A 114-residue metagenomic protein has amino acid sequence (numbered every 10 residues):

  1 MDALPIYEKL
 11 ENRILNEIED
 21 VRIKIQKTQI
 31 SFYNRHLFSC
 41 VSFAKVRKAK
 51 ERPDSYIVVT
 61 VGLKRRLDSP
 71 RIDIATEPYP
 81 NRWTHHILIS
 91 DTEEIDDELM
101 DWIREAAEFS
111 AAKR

Functional and structural regions predicted by a protein language model:
M1-D20: Amphipathic alpha-helical segments
D2, D20, D54, D68 (+4 more regions): Acidic-enriched, low-complexity/disordered segments with a strong bias for Aspartate over Glutamate
I6, L10, L37, L99-W102: Amphipathic alpha-helical interface surfaces
R13, E17, N34, A107: Functionally constrained cores in energy, signaling, and assembly domains
D20-V21, A112: A general structural signal for well-ordered secondary-structure junctions
K24-T84: Short, conserved beta-strand/beta-arch hydrophobic-aromatic motifs that form part of recognition grooves or interface
P78-R114: Well-ordered alpha/beta subsegment
